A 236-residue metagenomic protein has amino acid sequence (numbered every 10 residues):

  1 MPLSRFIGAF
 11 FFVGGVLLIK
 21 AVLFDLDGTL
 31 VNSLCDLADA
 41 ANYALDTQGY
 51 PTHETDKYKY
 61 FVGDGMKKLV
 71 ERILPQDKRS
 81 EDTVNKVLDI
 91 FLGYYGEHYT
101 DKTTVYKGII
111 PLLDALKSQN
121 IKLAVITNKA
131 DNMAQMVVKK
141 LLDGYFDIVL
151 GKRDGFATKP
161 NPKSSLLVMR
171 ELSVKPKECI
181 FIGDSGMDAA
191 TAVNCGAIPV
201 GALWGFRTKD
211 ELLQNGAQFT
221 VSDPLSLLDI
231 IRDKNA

Functional and structural regions predicted by a protein language model:
R5-F24, A236: Non-catalytic pre-domain segments flanking phosphatase-related domains
L17-K20, K117, D131, Q135-A236: Asp-based, Mg2+/Mn2+-dependent phosphohydrolase catalytic module
L17-Y60: Active-site neighborhood of HAD-like aspartate-dependent phosphohydrolases
L23, L30, V105, L123-I126 (+3 more regions): Conserved SAM-binding loop
A38, N42, T55, K59 (+5 more regions): An amphipathic alpha-helix signature
A44-L45, G65-S80, V137, V168-M169: Helix-loop "lid/cap" segments that line or gate small-molecule binding pockets
R72-P111: Metal-dependent phosphoesterase signature
G96-V125, D131, Q135-M136, P162: Short, acidic loop-to-helix structural element flanking the phosphoryl-transfer center in phosphate-processing enzymes
